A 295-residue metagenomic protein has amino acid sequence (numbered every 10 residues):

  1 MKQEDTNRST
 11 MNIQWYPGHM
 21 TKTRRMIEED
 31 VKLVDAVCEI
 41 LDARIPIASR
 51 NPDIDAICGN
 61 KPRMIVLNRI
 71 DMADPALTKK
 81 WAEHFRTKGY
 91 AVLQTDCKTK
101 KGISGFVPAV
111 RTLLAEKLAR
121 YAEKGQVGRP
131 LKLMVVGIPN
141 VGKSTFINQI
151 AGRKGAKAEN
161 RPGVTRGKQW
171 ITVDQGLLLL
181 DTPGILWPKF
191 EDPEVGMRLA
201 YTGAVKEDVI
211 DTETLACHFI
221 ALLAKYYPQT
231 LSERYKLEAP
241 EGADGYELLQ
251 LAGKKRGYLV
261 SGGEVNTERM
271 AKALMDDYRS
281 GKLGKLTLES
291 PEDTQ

Functional and structural regions predicted by a protein language model:
M1-A36, R44-D53, I57-R63, A76 (+2 more regions): Helix-rich effector regions associated with P-loop NTPase G domains
L41-R44, I70, I150, P183: Anionic group-transfer/hydrolysis microenvironments
P52-D55, K79-A82, V107-A109, N148-A151 (+1 more regions): Short, glycine/charged-enriched secondary-structure capping and boundary segments
M64, I70-V136, G155, G257-L259 (+1 more regions): Canonical P-loop GTPase G-domain recognition
C97, I147, L177-L180: Conserved active-site beta-strand-loop modules that form the wall/rim of enzyme catalytic pockets and either contain
G105, A109, T145, H218 (+1 more regions): Alpha-helical scaffold segments in soluble metabolic enzymes
K117-Y121, N148, K154-N160, Y226-L231: Short, structured loop/turn "capping" segments at alpha-beta junctions
K132-G152, A156, T182: Glycine-rich phosphate-binding P-loop
